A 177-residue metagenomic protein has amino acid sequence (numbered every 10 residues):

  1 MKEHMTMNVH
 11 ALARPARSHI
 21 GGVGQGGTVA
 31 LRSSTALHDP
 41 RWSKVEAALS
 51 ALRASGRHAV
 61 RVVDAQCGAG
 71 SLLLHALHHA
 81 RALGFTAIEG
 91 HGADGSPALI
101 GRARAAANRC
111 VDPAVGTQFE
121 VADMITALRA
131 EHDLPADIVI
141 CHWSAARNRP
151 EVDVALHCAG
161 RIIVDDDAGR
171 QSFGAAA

Functional and structural regions predicted by a protein language model:
N8-S55: Class I SAM-dependent methyltransferase Rossmann-like catalytic core, especially the SAM/SAH-binding loop
R57-A59, F85-I88, P135-A136, C158-G160: A general structural motif
H58-G68: Conserved class I S-adenosyl-L-methionine
G70-L74: Glycine-rich SAM-binding Motif I of class I
L77-M124: Class I SAM-dependent methyltransferase SAM/SAH-binding core
T126-D133: Short conserved loop adjoining the S-adenosyl-L-methionine
A136-V152: A short SAM/SAH-binding and catalytic strip from SAM-dependent methyltransferases
A159-G174: Conserved beta-strand signature within the Rossmann-like core of class I S-adenosyl-L-methionine
